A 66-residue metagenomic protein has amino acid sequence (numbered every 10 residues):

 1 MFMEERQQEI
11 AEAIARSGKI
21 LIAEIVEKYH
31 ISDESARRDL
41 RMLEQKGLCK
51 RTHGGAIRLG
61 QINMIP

Functional and structural regions predicted by a protein language model:
F2-A23, E27-K28, D33-E34, R38-P66: HTH-adjacent hinge/linker in prokaryotic transcriptional regulators
